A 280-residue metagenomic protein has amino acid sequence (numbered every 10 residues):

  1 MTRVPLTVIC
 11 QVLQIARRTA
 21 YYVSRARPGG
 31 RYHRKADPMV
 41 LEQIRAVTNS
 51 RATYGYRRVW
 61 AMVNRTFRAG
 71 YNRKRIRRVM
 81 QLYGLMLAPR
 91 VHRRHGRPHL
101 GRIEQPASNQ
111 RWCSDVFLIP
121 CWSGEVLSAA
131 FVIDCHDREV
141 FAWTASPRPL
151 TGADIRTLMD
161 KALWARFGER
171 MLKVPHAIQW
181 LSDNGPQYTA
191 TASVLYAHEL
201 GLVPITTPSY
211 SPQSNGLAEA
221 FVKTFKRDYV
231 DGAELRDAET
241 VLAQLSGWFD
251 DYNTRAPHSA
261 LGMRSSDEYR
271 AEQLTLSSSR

Functional and structural regions predicted by a protein language model:
M1-R280: Charged DNA-binding/catalytic regions of mobile-element recombinases
